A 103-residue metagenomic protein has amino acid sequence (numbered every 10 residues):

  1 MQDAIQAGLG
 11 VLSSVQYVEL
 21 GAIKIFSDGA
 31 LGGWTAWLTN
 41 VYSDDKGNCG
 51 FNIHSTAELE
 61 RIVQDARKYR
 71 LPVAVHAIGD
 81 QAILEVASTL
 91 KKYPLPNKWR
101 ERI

Functional and structural regions predicted by a protein language model:
M1-D80, L84, S88: Metal-coordinating catalytic core of metallo-dependent amide/deamination hydrolases
L12-S13, K92-W99: Short helix-capping segments at alpha-helix termini
V18, K98-R102: Residue-level recognition of the N-termini of beta-strands and the immediately preceding loop/turn
I23, R102-I103: Extended hydrophobic secondary-structure segments that form protein cores and membrane-embedded regions
